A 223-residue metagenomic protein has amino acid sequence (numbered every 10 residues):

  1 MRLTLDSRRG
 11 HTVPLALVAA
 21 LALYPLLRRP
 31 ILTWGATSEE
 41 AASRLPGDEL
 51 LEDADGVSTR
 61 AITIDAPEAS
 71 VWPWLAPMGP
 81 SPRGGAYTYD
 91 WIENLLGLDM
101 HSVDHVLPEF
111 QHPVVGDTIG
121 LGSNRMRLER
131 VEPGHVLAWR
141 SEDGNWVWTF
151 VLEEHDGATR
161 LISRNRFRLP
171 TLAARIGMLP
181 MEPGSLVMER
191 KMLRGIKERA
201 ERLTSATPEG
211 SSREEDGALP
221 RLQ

Functional and structural regions predicted by a protein language model:
M1-A61, A69-S70, P82, V151-R160 (+3 more regions): Short amphipathic, positively biased membrane-proximal segments that drive organelle/inner-membrane targeting
Y24-L26, S43-R44, G84-H112, N165-R194 (+1 more regions): Alpha-helical membrane-targeting segments
V57-T59, S123-N124, N145-T149: Short, surface-exposed coil-to-beta transition loops
P67, P133, G144, H155-A158: Short strand-connecting beta-turns/loops that link adjacent beta-strands
V71-W74, L128, W139, L161-S163 (+1 more regions): Hydrophobic pocket/interface hotspot
P77-V136, E215-L219: Short beta-edge strand/loop motif at the mouth of beta-sheet-based domains
L137-D143: Short beta-strand segments that buttress and anchor functional surface loops
